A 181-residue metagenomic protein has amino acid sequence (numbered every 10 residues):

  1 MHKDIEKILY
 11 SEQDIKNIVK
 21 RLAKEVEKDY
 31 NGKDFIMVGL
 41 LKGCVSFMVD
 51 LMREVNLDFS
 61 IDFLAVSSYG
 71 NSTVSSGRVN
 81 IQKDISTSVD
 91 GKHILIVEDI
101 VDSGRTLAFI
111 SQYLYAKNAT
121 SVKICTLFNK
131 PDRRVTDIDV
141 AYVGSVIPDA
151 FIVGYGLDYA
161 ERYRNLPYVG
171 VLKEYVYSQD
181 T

Functional and structural regions predicted by a protein language model:
M1-T181: PRPP-associated nucleotide enzymes
